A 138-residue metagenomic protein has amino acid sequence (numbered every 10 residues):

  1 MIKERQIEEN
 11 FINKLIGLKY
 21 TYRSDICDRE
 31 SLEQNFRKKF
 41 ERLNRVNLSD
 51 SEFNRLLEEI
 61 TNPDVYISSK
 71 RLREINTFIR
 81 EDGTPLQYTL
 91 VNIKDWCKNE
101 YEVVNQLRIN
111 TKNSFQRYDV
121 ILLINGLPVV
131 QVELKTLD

Functional and structural regions predicted by a protein language model:
M1-D138: An alpha-helical interface "stripe"
